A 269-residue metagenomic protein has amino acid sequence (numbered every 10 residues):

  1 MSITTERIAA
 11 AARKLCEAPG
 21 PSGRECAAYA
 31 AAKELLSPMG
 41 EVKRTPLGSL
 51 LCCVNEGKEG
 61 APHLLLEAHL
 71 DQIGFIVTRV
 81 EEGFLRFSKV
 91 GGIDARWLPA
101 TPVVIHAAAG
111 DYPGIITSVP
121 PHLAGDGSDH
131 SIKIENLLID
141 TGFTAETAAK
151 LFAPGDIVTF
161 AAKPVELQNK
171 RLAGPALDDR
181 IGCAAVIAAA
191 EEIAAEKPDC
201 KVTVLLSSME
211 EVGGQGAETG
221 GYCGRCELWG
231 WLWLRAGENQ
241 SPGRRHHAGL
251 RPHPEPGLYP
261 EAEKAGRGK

Functional and structural regions predicted by a protein language model:
M1-K269: N-terminal hydrophobic/helix-forming segments and targeting peptides
